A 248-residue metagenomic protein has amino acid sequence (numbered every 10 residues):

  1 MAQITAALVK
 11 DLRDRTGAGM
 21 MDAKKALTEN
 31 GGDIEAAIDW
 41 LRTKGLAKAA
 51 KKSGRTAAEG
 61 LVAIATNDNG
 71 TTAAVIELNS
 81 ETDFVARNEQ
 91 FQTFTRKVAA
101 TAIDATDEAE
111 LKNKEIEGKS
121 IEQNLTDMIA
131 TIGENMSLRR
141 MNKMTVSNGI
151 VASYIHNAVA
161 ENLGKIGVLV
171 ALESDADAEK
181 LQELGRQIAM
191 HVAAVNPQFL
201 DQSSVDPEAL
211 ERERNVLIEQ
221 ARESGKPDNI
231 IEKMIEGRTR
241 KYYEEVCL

Functional and structural regions predicted by a protein language model:
A2-L248: N-terminal assembly/interaction segments in proteins that build large macromolecular machines
